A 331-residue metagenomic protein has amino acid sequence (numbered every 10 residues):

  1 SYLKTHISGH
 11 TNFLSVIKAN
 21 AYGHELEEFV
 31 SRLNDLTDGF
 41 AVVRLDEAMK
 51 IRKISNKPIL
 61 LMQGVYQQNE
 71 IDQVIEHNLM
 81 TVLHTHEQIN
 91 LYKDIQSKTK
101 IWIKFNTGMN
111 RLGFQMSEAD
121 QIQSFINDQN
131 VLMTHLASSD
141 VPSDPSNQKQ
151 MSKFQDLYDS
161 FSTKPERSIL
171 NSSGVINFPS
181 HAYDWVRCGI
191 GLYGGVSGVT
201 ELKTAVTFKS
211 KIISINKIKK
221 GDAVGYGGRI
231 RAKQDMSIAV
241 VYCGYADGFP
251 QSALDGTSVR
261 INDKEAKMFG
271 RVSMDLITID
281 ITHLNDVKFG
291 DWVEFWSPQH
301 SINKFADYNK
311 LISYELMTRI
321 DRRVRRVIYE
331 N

Functional and structural regions predicted by a protein language model:
S1, N20-Y22, E47, V65-Q68 (+4 more regions): Active-site anion/phosphate-binding pocket segments in diverse small-molecule metabolic enzymes
S1-S8: Positively charged, low-complexity intrinsically disordered leader regions
G9-I169, A182: Active-site-proximal beta-alpha core segment in soluble small-molecule metabolic enzymes
